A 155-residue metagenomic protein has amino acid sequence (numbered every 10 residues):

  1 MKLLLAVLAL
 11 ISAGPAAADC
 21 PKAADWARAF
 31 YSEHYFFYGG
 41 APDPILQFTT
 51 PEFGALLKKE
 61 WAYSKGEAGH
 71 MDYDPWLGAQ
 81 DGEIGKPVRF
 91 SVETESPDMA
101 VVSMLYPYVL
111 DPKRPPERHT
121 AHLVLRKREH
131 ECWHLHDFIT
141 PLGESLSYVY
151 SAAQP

Functional and structural regions predicted by a protein language model:
M1-L4: Positively charged n-region of N-terminal signal peptides that target proteins for export
A6-L10: Hydrophobic helical h-region of N-terminal Sec-dependent signal peptides in bacterial secretory/periplasmic proteins
S12-P15: N-terminal signal peptide c-region/cleavage motif recognized by signal peptidases
C20-Y38: Short, aromatic-enriched amphipathic alpha-helices that serve as compact interaction elements
S32-G66: Short, solvent-exposed secondary-structure junction/capping segments
G54-R114: Surface-exposed, charged secondary-structure patches
R89-V92, T120-K127: Hydrophobic/aromatic beta-strand elements that line small-molecule binding cavities or substrate pockets in beta-rich
M99, L105-T120, R128-E129, H134-P155: Low-complexity, intrinsically disordered terminal/linker segments enriched in charged and Gly/Pro repeats
